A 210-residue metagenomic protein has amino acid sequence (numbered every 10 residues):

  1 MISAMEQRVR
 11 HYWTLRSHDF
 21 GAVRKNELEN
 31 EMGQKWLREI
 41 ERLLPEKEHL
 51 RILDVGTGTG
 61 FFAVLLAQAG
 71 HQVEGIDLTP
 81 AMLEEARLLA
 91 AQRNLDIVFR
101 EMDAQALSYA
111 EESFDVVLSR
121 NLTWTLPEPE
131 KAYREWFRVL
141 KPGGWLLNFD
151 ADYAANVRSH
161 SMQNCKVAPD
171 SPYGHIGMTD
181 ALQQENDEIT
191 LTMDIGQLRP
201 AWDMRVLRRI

Functional and structural regions predicted by a protein language model:
M1-E48, F61-F62: Conserved class I S-adenosyl-L-methionine
R51-V55, T59-A106: Class I SAM-dependent methyltransferase SAM/SAH-binding core
Q105-V116: A short acidic, Gly/Pro-enriched loop at the edge of an enzyme's catalytic core that lines a small-molecule cofactor
V116-P129: A short SAM/SAH-binding and catalytic strip from SAM-dependent methyltransferases
E130-W145: A short glycine-rich, Lys/Arg-flanked "PGG" loop and its adjoining helix->strand segment in the class I
W145-A181: Conserved class I S-adenosyl-L-methionine
G177, L182-Q183, D194-I210: Short alpha-helix
